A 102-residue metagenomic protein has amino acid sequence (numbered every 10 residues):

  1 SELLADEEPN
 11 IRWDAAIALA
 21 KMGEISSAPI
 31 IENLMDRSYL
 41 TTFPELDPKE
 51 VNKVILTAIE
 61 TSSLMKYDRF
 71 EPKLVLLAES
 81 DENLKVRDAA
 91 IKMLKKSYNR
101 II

Functional and structural regions predicted by a protein language model:
S1, A15-A16, E32, L56-I59 (+2 more regions): Hydrophobic core positions within HEAT/HEAT-like alpha-solenoid repeats
S1-A5, E24-P44, Y67-E79, R100-I102: Amphipathic alpha-helical scaffolding segments comprising HEAT/armadillo-like alpha-solenoid repeats
E7-E8, S38-Y39, V51, E82-N83: Short inter-helical turns and helix N-cap capping residues of alpha-solenoid HEAT/ARM repeat scaffolds
E8-D14: Internal alpha-helical scaffold/solenoid segments in large eukaryotic proteins
M35-E60, L64-M65: Long alpha-helical HEAT/HEAT-like repeat alpha-solenoid scaffolds in very large eukaryotic proteins, especially those
V75, E79, K85-N99: Leucine-rich solenoid repeat scaffolds
